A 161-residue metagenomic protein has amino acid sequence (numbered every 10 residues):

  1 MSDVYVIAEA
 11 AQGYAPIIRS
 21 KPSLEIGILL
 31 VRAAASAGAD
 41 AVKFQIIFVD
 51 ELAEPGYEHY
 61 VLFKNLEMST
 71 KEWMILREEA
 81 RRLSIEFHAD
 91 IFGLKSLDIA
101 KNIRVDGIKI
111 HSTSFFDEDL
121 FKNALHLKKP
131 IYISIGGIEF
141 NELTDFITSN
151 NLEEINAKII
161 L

Functional and structural regions predicted by a protein language model:
V4, E67-W73, S96, I110-K128 (+1 more regions): Active-site-adjacent beta->alpha loops and helix N-cap segments on the catalytic face of soluble alpha/beta enzymes
Y5-L29, K64, I85-I91, K109-H111: Active-site mouth loops of central-metabolism enzymes
E9, A34, A100, L161: Conserved, mostly hydrophobic/aromatic
A11-G13, I47-V49, F92-L94, T113 (+1 more regions): Active-site beta-loop-alpha junctions enriched in small/polar residues
Q12, D40-M68: Glycine-rich, proline-tolerant flexible connector loops at the mouths of alpha/beta enzymes
I26-I47, I103-R104: Catalytic domains of carbohydrate-active enzymes, especially glycoside hydrolases
A35, M74-R81, K101, L125 (+1 more regions): Surface-exposed amphipathic alpha-helices with a cationic face
G38, I99-I108, L125-I131, N151-K158: Glycine-enriched alpha-helix->loop->beta-strand junction motifs that scaffold or abut catalytic
